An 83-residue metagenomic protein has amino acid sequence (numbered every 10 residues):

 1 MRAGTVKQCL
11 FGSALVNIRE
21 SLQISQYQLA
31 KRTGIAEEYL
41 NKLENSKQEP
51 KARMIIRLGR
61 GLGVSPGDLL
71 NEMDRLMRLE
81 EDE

Functional and structural regions predicted by a protein language model:
M1-S21: A short, Lys/Arg-rich alpha-helix, primarily the initiator
A3-T5, R60, D68-E83: Short, charged recognition helix plus adjacent turn of helix-turn-helix-like nucleic-acid-binding domains
E20, G34, N45-K47, D74: Residue-level detection of the helix-turn-helix DNA-binding "recognition helix"
E20, K31, R60: Alpha-helical residues within the helix-turn-helix
Q23-K42: Short alpha-helical DNA-recognition segment
K47-R60: Short, basic-rich loop-to-helix N-cap that marks the start of a DNA-contacting helix
